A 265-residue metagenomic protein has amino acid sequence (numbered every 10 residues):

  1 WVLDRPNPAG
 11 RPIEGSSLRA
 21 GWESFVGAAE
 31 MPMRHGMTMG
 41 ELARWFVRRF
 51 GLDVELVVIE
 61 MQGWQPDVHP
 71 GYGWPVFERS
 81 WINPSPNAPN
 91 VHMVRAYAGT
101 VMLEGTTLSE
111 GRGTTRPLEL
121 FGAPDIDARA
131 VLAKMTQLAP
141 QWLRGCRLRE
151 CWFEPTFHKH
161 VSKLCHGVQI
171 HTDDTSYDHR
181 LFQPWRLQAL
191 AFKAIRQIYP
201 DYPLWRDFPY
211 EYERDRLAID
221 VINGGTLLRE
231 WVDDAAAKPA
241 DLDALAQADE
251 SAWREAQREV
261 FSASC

Functional and structural regions predicted by a protein language model:
W1-E23: Glycine-rich, charge-decorated loop segments at or immediately adjacent to ligand/cofactor-binding or catalytic sites
W1-V2, V58, E119: Structural recognition of the beta-strand scaffold that forms the well-ordered cores of secreted hydrolase catalytic
L18, R44-L52, P140, R196 (+2 more regions): Generic secondary-structure signature for well-ordered alpha-helical cores
W22-Y97: Conserved anion/nucleotide-ligand pocket segment
W64-T156: Glycine-rich, aromatic-lined ligand/substrate-binding cores of catalytic and carbohydrate-binding domains
G122-D243: Conserved functional hotspot residues or short segments at active or partner-binding sites across diverse domains
D243-Q247, S251-C265: Flexible, low-complexity junctional segments that flank or bridge functional domains
